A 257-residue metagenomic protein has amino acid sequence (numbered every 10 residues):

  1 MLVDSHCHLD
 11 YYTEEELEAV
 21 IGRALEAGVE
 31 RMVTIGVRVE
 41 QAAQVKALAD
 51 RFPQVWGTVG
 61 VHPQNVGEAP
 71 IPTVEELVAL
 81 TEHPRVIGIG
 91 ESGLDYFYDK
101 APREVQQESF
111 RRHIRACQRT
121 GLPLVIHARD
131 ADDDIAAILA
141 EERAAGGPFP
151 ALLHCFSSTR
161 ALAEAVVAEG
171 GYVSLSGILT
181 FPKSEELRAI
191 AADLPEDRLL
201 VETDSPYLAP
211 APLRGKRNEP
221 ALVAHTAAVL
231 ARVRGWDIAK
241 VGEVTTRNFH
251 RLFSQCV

Functional and structural regions predicted by a protein language model:
M1-V257: Mid-domain alpha/beta scaffold segments of enzyme catalytic cores
